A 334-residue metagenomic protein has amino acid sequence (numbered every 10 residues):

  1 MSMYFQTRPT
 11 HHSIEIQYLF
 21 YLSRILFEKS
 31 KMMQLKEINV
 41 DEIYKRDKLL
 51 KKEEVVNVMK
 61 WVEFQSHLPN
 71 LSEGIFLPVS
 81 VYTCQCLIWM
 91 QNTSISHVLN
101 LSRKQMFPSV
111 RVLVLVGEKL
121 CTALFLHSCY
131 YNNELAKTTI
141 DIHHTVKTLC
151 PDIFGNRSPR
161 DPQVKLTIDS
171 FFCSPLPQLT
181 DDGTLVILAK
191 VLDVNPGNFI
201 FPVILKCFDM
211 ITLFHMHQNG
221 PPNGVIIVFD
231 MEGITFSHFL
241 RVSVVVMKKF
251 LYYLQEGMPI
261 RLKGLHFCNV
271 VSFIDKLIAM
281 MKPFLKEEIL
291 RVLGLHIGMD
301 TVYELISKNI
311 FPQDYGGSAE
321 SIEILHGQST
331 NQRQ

Functional and structural regions predicted by a protein language model:
S2-Q334: Basic, amphipathic alpha-helical/coil surface patches used to engage anionic, phosphate-bearing ligands and membranes
